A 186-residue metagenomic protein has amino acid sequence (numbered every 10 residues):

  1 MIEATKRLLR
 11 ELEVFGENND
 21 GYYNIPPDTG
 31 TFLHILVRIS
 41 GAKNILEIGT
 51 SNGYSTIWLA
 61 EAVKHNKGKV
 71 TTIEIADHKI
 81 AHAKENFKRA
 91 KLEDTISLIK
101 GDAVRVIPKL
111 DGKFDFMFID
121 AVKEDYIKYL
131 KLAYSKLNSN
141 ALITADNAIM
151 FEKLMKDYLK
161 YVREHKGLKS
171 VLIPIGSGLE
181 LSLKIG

Functional and structural regions predicted by a protein language model:
M1-F116, K123-T144, A148-G186: A short alpha-helical cap/connector motif
